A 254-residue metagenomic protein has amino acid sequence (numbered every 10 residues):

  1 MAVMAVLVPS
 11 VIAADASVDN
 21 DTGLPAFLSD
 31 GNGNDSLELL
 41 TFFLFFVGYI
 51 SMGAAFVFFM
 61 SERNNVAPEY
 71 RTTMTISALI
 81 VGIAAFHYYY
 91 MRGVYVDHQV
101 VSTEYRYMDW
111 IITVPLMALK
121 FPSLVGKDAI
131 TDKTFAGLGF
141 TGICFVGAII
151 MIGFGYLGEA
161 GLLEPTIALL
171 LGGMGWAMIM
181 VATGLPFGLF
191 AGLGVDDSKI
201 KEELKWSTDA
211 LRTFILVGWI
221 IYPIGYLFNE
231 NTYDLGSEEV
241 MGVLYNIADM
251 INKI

Functional and structural regions predicted by a protein language model:
M1-D15: N-terminal secretory/membrane targeting signals
A14-R106, L119-I254: Polytopic alpha-helical membrane-helix bundles and their juxtamembrane interface segments in multi-pass membrane
